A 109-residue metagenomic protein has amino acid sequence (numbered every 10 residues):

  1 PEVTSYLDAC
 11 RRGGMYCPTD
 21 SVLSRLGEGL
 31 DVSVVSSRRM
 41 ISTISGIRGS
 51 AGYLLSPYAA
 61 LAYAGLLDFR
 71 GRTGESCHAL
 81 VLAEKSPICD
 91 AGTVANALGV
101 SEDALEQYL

Functional and structural regions predicted by a protein language model:
P1-L109: PLP-dependent amino-acid enzyme catalytic core
